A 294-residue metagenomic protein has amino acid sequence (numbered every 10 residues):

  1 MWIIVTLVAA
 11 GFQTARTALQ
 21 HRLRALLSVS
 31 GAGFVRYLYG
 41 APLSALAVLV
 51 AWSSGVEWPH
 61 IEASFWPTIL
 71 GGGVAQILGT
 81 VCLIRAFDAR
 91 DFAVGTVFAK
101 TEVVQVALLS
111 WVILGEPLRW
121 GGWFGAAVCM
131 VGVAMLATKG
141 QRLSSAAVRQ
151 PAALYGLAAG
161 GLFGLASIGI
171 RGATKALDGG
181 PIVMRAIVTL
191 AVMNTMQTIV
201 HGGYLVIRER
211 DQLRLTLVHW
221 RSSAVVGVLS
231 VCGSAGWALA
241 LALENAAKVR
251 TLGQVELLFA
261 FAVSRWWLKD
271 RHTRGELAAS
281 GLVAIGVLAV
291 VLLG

Functional and structural regions predicted by a protein language model:
M1-L70, L78-A89, T138-L157, G161 (+5 more regions): Membrane-interface interhelical linkers
M1-V8, V104-G161, L165-A166, R171 (+1 more regions): Juxtamembrane helix-loop boundary signature in multi-pass membrane transporters
V8, V35, F98, G121-F124 (+3 more regions): Hydrophobic core positions of alpha-helical segments in small-molecule transporters and transporter systems
A10-G11, G73-V74, K100-T101, G161 (+2 more regions): Short hydrophobic/small-residue motifs within alpha-helical transmembrane segments of multi-pass transporter-like
H21, I84, S110-W111, R171 (+2 more regions): Small-residue-mediated transmembrane helix hinge/kink sites in multi-pass secondary transporters
L38-L46, F98-V112, M196, V200 (+4 more regions): Alpha-helical transmembrane segments of compact multi-pass small-molecule transporters, enriched in specific families
L49-S54, L165-D178: Membrane-helix interface motif
